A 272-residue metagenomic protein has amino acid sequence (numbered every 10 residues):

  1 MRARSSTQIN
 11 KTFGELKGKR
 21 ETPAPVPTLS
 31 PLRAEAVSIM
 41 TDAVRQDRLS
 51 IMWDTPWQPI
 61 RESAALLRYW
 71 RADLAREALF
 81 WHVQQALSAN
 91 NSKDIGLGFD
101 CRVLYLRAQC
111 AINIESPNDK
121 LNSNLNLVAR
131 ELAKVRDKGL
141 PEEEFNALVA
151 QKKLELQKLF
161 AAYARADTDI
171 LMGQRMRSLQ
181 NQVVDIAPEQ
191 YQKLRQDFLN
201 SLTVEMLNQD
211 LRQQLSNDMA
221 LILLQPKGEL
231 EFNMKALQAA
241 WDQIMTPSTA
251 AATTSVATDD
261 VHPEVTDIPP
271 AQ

Functional and structural regions predicted by a protein language model:
M1-K11, R212, N217-L221: Non-catalytic, conformational "gating/processing" segments within enzyme and secreted inhibitor domains
R2-R4, R61, K120-S123, F232-M234: Short, conserved charged micro-motifs
S5-N10, A75, L79, N124-A133: Short amphipathic C-terminal alpha-helix that caps PH/PH-like domains
K11-P59, Y69-N122, E143-G173, D197-S216 (+1 more regions): Non-catalytic beta-strand/loop surface segments
Q109-P117, R175-R195, L199, N233-A236: Short His/Asp/Glu-rich catalytic/ion-coordination signatures at enzyme active sites or charged loops
V135-E143: Short, polar/flexible loop-turn hinges at active-site or ligand-entry regions and domain interfaces
Q209, L223-E229: Long, low-complexity segments enriched in small/aliphatic residues
G228-W241: Terminal amphipathic helices with adjacent charged low-complexity linkers/tails
